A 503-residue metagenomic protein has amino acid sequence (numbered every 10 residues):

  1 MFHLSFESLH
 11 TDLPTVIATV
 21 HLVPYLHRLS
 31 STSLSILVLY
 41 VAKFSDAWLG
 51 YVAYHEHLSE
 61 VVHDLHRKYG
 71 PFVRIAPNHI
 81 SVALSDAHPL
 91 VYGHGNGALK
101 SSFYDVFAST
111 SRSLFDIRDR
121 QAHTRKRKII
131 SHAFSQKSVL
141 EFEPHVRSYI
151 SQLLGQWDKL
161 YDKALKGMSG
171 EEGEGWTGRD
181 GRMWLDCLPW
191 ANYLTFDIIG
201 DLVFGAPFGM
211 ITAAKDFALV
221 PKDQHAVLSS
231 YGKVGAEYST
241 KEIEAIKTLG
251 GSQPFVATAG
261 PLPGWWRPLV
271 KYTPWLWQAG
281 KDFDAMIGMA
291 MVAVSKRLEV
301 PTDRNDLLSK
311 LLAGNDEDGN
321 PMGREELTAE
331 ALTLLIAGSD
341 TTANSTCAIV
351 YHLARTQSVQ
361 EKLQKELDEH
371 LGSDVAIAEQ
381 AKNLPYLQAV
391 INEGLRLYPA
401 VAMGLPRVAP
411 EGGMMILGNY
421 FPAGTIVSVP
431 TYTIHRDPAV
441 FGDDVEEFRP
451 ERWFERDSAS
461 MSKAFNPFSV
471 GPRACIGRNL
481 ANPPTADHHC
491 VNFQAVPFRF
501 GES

Functional and structural regions predicted by a protein language model:
F2-R125, I150-Q152, L194, K281-M286 (+3 more regions): N-terminal membrane-proximal hinge/A-helix region immediately C-terminal to the signal-anchor transmembrane segment
T32-L37, Y51-E56, Q136-L140, Q278-K281 (+3 more regions): Conserved, non-catalytic sequence blocks in retroelement Pol enzymes and Pol-derived host proteins
V38, L65, I75, L84 (+15 more regions): Structural signal for hydrophobic/aromatic residues that build the beta-strand cores of folded beta-sheet domains
V41, E143, R147, M168-W176 (+7 more regions): Cytochrome P450 I-helix active-site segment
S101-F107, E143-N344, K362: Cytochrome P450 heme-thiolate monooxygenase catalytic core
T195, T341-E366, R478-V496: Cytochrome P450 catalytic-core helices
P301, S309, P410, V429-D457: Conserved cytochrome P450 K-helix/beta-meander segment immediately N-terminal to the heme-binding cysteine loop
L332-T333, A337, V375-K382, L417 (+3 more regions): Cytochrome P450 heme-thiolate "Cys pocket" and heme-binding signature region
